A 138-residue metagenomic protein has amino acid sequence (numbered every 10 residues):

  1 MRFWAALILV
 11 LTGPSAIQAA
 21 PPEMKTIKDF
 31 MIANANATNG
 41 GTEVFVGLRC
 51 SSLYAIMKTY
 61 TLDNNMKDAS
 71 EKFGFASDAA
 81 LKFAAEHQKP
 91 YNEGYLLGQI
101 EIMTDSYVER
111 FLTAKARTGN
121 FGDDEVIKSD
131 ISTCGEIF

Functional and structural regions predicted by a protein language model:
F3-G13: Sec-dependent N-terminal signal peptides
W4, E23-M24, G41, E93: Short amphipathic alpha-helical segments that mediate assembly, nucleic-acid/protein binding, or membrane association
L9-V10, E23, T59, F73: Short intrinsically disordered, low-complexity segments
G13, V44-F45, K128: Processing junctions and N-termini across compartments
P14-A20: Sec/Tat signal peptide C-region and signal peptidase I cleavage site
A20-N39, R110-R117, E136: Short amphipathic alpha-helical segments and their helix-coil junctions
A33-Y91: Short N-proximal segments of mature Sec-exported proteins
K72-F138: Compact alpha-helical subdomains of small soluble proteins
